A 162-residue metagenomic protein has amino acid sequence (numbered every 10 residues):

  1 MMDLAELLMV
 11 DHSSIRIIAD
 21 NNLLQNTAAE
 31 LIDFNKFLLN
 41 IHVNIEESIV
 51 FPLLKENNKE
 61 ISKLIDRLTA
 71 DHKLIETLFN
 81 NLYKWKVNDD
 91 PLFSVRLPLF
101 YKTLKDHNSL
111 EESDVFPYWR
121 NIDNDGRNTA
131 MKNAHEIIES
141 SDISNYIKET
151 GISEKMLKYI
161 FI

Functional and structural regions predicted by a protein language model:
M1-I162: Small-residue-biased structural context
